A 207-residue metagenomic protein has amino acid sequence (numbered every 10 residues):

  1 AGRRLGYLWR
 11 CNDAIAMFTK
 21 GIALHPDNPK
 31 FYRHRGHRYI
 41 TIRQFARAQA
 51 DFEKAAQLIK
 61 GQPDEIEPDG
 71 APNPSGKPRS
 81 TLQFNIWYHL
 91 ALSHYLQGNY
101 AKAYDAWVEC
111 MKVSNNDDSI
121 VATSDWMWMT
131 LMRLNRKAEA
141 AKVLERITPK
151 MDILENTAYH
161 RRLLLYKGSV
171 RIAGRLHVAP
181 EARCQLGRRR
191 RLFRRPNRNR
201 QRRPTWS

Functional and structural regions predicted by a protein language model:
R3, H37, L92, M129-M132 (+1 more regions): Residue-level recognition of tetratricopeptide repeat
Y7-L8, T41-I42, L96, R133 (+1 more regions): Register position in tetratricopeptide repeats
K20-G21, K54-A55, G76, C110 (+1 more regions): Canonical positions in the second alpha-helix
P26, K60, T81, N115-D118 (+2 more regions): Short coil turns that delineate tetratricopeptide repeat
